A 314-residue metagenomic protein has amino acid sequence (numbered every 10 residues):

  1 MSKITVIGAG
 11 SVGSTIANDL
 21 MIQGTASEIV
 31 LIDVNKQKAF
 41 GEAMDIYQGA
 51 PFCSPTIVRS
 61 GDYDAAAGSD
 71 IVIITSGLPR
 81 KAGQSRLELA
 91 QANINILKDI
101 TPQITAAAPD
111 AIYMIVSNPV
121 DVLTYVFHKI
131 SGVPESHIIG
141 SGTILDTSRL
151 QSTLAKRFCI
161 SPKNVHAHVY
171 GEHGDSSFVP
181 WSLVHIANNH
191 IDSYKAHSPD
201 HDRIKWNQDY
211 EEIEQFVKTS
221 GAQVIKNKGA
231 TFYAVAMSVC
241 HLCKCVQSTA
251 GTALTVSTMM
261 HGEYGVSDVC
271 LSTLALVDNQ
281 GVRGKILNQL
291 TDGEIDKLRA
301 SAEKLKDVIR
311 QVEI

Functional and structural regions predicted by a protein language model:
M1-E42: NAD(P)+-binding Rossmann beta1-loop-alpha1 motif at the extreme N-terminus of oxidoreductases
A17-N18, F40-A43, K98, T105 (+6 more regions): Predominant activation on well-ordered alpha-helical scaffold segments within soluble catalytic domains
M21, G77-P79, V277-V282: Short connector loops/turns at beta-strand edges and beta->alpha or beta->beta junctions
E28, I32-D70, Q84, D307-I314: Conserved N-terminal Rossmann-fold NAD(P) cofactor-binding segment
P51-A111: Rossmann-like NAD(P)-binding element
R86-S152: Rossmann-like NAD(P)(H) cofactor-binding subdomain of soluble oxidoreductases
V133-H137, T147-I314: C-terminal substrate-binding/catalytic lobe of Rossmann-fold NAD(P)-dependent dehydrogenases
